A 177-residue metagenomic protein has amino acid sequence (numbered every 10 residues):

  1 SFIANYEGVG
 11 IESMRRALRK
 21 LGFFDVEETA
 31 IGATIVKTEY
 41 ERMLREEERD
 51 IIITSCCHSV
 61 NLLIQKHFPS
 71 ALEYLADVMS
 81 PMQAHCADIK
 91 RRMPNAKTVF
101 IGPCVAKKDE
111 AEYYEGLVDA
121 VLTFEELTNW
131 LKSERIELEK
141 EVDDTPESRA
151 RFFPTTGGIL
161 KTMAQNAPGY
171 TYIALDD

Functional and structural regions predicted by a protein language model:
S1-D177: Iron-sulfur-associated redox domains of electron-transfer enzymes in respiratory and anaerobic energy metabolism
